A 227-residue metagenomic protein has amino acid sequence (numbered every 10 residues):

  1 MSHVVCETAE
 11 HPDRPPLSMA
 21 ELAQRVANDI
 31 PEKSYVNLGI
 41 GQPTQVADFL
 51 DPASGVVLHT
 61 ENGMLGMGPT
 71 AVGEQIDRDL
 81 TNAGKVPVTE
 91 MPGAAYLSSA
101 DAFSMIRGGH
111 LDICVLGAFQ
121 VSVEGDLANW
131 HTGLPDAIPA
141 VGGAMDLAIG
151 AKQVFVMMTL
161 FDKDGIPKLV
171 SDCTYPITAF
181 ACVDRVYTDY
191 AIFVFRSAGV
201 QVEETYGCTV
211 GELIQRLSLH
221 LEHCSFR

Functional and structural regions predicted by a protein language model:
M1-R14, S18-E21, V72-R227: Conserved phosphate- and dinucleotide-binding cores of soluble alpha/beta proteins, encompassing both enzyme active
M1-Y35, T44, D48-V56: N-terminal glycine-/serine-/threonine-rich phosphate-binding loop
G41-P43, N62-M64, F119-Q120: Short, ordered loop/turn segments at secondary-structure junctions
Q45-D48, L65-P69, E124: Short active-site-adjacent helix-start/loop capping segments
G55-V57, P69-G73: Glycine-rich phosphate/diphosphate-binding loop of Rossmann-like nucleotide-binding domains
V57-G66, F155-T159: Short internal beta-strands
